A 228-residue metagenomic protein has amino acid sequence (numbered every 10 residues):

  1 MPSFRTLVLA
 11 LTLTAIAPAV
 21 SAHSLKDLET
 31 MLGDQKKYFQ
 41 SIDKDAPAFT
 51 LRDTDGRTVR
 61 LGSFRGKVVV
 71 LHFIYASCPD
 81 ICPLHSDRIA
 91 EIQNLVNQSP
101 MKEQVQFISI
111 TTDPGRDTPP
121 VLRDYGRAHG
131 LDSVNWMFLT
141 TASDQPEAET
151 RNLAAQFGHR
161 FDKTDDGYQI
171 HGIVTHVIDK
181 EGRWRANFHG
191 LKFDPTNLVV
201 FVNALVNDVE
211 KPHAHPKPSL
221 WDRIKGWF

Functional and structural regions predicted by a protein language model:
M1-A48, K211-F228: N-terminal targeting signals for export/organelle localization
A46-P47, V69, G172-V174: Short loop/turn microsegments at loop-to-beta-strand junctions
T50-L51, V177: Hydrophobic beta-strand positions
G56, L71, Y75-C78, I89 (+3 more regions): Buried hydrophobic packing residues in well-ordered domains
L61-H85, I89, F107-S109: Short active-site neighborhood of thiol/selenol oxidoreductases, capturing the structured segment around
G66, A76, I110-G115, T141-S143 (+2 more regions): Solvent-exposed coil/turn segments that connect beta secondary-structure elements in extracytoplasmic/periplasmic
H85-N152: Structural microenvironment flanking redox-active thiols in thiol-disulfide oxidoreductases
N152-R160, T164-F228: Thiol-/selenol-based redox modules, centered on thioredoxin-like and closely related oxidoreductase domains
